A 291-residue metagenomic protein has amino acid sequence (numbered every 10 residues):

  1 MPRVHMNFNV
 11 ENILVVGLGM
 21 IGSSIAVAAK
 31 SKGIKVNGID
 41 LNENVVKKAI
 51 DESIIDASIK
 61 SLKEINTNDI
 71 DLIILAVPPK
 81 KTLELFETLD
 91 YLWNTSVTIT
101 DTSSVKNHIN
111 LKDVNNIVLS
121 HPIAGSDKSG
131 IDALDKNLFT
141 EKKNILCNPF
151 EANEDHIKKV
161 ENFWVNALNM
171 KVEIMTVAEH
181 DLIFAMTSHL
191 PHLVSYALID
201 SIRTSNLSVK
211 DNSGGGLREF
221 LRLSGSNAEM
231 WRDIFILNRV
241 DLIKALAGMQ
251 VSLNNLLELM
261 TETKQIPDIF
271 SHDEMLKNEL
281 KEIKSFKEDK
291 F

Functional and structural regions predicted by a protein language model:
P2-E64, L72: NAD(P)+-binding Rossmann beta1-loop-alpha1 motif at the extreme N-terminus of oxidoreductases
N9-N12, S96, E141: Phosphate-coordination loops involved in phosphoryl transfer and adenosine-cofactor binding
L41, V77, T102: Short beta->alpha hinge that forms the Motif I/post-I loop of the SAM-binding pocket
K63-W93: Rossmann-like NAD(P)-binding element
L83-L134: Rossmann-like NAD(P)(H) cofactor-binding subdomain of soluble oxidoreductases
K136-L223: Internal alpha-helical scaffold of NAD(P)-dependent oxidoreductase catalytic cores
S208-E279: Interdomain hinge/lid region at the active-site interface of Rossmann-like NAD(P)-dependent oxidoreductases
